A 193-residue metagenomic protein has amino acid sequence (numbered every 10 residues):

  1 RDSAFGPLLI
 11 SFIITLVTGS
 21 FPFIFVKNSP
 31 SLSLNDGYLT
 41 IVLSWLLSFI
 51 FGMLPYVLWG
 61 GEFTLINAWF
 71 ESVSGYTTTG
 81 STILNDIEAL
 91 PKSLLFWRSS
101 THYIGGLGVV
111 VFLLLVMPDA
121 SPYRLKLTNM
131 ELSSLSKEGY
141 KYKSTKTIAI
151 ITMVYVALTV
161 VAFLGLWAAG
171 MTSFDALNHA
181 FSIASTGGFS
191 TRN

Functional and structural regions predicted by a protein language model:
R1-N193: Membrane-proximal intracellular helices of multi-pass ion channels
